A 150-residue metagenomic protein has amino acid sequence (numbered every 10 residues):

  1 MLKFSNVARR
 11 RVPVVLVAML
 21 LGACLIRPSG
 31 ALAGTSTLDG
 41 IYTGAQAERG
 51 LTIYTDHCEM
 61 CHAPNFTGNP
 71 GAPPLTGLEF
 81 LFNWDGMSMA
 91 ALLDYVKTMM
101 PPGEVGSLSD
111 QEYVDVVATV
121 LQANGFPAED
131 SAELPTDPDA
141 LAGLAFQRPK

Functional and structural regions predicted by a protein language model:
M1-R10: N-terminal secretory signal peptides that target proteins for export/translocation
V14-R27: Bacterial N-terminal signal peptides
S29-I53: Electrostatic cytochrome c docking/interface patches
T35-S36, P74-F80, T136-D139: Short linear capping/connector segments at secondary-structure termini
G44-A47, T67-P101: Gly/Gly-Pro-rich "capping" loops immediately C-terminal to redox-active cysteine motifs in periplasmic/lumenal
G50, Y54-N65, V116, V120: The canonical Cys-X-X-Cys-His
V105-K150: Flexible coil segments in periplasmic/lumen-exposed cytochrome c-class electron-transfer proteins
